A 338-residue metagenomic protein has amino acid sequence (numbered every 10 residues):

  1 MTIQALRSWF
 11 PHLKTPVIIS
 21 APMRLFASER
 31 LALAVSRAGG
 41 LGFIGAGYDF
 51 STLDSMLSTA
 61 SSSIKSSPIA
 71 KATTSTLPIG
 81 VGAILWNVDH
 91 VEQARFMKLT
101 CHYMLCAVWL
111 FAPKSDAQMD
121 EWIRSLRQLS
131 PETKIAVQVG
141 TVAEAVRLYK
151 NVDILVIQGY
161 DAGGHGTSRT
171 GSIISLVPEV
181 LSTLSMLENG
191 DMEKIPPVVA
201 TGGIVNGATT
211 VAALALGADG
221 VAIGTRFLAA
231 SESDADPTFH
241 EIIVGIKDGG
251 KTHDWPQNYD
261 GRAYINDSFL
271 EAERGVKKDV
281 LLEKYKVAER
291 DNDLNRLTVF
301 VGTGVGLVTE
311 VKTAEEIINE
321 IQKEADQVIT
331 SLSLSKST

Functional and structural regions predicted by a protein language model:
T2-G171, S175-M192: Active-site entrance/lid segments in N-terminal catalytic domains of soluble metabolic enzymes
N87, G203-I204: Short, internal active-site loops enriched in acidic
T167-V199, V205-T338: Conserved active-site-proximal phosphate/metal-binding subdomains
